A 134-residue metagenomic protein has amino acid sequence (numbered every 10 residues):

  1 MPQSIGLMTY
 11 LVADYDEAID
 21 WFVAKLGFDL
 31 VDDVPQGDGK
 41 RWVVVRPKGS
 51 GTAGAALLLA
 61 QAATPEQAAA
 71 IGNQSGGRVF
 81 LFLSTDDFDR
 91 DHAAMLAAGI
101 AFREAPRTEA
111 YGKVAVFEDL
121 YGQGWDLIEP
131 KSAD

Functional and structural regions predicted by a protein language model:
M1-L7, D29-S84, R90-L120, I128-D134: Vicinal oxygen chelate
L11-Y15: Conserved beta-strand-loop-alpha-helix junction that forms the acyl-donor binding cleft
A18-V23, M95, G122: Conserved active-site tyrosine of GNAT-family acetyltransferases
